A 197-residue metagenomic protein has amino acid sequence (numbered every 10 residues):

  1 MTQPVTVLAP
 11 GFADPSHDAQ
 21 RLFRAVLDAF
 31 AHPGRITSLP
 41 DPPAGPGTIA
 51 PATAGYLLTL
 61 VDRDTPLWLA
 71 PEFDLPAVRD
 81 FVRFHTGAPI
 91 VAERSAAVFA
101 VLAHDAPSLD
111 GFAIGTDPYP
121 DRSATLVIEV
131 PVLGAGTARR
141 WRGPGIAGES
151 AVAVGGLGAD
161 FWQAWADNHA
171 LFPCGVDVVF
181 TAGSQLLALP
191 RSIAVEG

Functional and structural regions predicted by a protein language model:
M1-P66, A70-F73, F84, S184-Q185 (+1 more regions): N-terminal, charge-rich interaction modules
D64, P76-G197: Internal, well-folded beta-alpha domain core
